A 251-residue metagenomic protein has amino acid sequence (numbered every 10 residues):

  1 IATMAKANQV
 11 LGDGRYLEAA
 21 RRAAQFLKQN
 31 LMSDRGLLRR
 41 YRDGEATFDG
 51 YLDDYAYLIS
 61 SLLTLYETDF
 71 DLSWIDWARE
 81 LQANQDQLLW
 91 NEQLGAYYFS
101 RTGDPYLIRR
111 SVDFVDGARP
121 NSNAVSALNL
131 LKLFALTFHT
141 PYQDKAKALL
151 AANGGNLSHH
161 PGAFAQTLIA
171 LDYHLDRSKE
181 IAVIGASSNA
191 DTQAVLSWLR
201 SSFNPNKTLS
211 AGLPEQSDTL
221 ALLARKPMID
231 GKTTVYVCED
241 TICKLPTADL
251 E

Functional and structural regions predicted by a protein language model:
I1-E251: Glycan-recognition and catalytic cores of secretory/periplasmic carbohydrate-active enzymes
